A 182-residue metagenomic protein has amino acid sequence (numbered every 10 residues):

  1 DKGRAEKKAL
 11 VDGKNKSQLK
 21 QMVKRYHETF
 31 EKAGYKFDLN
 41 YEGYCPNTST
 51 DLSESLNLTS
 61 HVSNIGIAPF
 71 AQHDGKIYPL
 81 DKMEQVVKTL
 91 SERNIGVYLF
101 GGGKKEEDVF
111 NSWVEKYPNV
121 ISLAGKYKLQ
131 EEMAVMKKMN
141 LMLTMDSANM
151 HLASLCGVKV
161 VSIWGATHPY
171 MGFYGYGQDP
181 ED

Functional and structural regions predicted by a protein language model:
D1-D182: Catalytic machinery of carbohydrate-active enzymes, primarily nucleotide-sugar-dependent glycosyltransferases
